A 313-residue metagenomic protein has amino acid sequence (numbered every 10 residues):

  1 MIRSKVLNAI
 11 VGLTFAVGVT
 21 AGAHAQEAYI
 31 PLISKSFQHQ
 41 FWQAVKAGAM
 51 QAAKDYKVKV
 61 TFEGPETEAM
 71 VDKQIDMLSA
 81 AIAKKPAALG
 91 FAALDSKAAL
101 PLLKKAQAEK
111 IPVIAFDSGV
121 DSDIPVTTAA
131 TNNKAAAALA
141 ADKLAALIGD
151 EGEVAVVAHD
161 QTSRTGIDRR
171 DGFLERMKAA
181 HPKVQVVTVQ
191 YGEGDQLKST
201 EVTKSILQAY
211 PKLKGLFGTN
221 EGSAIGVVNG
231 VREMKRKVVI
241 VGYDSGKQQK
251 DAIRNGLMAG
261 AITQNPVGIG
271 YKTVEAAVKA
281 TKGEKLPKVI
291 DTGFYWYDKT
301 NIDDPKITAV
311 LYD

Functional and structural regions predicted by a protein language model:
R3, N8, A23-D313: A residue-level marker of the well-folded mature domains of exported/periplasmic proteins
I10-G18: Bacterial N-terminal signal peptides
